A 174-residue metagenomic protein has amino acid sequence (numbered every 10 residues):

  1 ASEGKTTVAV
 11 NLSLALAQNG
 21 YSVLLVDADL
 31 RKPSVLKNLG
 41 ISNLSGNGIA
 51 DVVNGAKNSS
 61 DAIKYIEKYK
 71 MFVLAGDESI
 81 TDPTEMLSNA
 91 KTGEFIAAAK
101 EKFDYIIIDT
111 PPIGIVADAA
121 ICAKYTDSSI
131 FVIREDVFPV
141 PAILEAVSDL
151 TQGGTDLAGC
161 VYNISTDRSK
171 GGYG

Functional and structural regions predicted by a protein language model:
A1-G174: P-loop NTP-binding module
